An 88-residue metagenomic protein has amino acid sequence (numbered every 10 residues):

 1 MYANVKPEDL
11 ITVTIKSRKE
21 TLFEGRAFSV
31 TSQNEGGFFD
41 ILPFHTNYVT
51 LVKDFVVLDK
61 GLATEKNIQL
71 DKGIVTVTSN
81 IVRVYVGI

Functional and structural regions predicted by a protein language model:
N4-P7: Structural preference for solvent-exposed beta-strand-turn elements and adjacent flexible terminal/loop segments within
T12-I88: Compact, glycine-rich, soluble single-domain proteins
